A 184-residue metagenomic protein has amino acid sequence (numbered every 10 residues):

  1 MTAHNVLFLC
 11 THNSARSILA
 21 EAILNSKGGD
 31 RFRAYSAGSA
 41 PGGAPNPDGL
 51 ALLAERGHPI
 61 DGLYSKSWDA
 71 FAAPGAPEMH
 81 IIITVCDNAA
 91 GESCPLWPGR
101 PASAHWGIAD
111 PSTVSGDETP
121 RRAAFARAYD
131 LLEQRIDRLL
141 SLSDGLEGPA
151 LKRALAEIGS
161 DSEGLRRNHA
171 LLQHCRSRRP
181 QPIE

Functional and structural regions predicted by a protein language model:
M1-A73: Conserved active-site segments centered on acidic
S14, D87-A90: Short glycine-rich anion-binding loops that position phosphate/pyrophosphate groups of nucleotides and phosphorylated
G38, C86, G107-A109: Residues at the C-termini of beta-strands that transition into short coil/loop
P77-E78: Alpha-helix C-terminal capping/helix-to-coil transition sites in glycosyltransferase folds
I81, V85-N88, R138: Active-site cofactor/cluster-binding pocket
E92-R179, E184: Phosphate-binding/catalytic loops
